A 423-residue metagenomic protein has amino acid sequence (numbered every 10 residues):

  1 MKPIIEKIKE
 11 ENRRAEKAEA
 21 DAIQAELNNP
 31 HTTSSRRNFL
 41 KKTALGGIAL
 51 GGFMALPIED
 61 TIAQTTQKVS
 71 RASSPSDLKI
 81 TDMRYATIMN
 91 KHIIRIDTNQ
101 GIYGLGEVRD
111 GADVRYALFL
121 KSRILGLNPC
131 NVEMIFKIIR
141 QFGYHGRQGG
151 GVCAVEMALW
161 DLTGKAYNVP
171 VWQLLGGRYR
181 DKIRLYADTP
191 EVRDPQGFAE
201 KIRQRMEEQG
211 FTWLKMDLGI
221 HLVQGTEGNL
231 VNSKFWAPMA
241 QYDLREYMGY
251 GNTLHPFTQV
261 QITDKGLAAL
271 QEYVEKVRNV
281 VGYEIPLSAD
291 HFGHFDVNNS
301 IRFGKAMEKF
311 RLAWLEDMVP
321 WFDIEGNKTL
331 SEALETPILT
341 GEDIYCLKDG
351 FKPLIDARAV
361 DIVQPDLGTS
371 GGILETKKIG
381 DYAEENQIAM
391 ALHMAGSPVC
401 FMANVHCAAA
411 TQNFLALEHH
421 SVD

Functional and structural regions predicted by a protein language model:
M1-S35: N-terminal secretory signal peptides
D21-Q24, N28-T32, N38-I62: N-terminal export signals
T33, M54-N90, I94-I96, Y103: C-terminal segment of N-terminal export signals and the immediately downstream linker at the start of the mature
N99, Y103-W172: Metal- or metallocofactor-binding catalytic centers and their adjacent structured scaffolds across diverse enzyme
V114, L118, S122, G126-N131 (+2 more regions): Shared catalytic-loop signature of beta/alpha-barrel
A166, R184, A389: Ligand-binding pocket scaffold of soluble enzyme catalytic domains
K182-K328: Metal-dependent enolase-superfamily TIM-barrel catalytic cores that perform enediolate-based chemistry
